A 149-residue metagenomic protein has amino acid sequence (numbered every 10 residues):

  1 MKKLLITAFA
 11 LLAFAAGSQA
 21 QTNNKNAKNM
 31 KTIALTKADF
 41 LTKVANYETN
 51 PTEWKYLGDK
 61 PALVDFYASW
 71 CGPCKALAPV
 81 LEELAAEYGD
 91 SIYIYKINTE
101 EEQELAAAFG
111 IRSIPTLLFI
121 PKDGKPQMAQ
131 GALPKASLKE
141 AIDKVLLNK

Functional and structural regions predicted by a protein language model:
M1-L41, K149: N-terminal targeting signals for export/organelle localization
L35, D39, A62-D65, A76 (+2 more regions): Extracytoplasmic/secreted proteins, especially bacterial periplasmic and envelope-associated proteins
T36-P61: A short beta-strand-turn-helix
D59-A62, D90-I92, K122: Loop/turn elements at helix/coil->beta-strand transitions in domains of secreted/extracellular proteins
D59-A62, F66-W70, S113: Short pre-active-site segment immediately N-terminal to redox-active cysteine/selenocysteine motifs in thiol-based
F66, L77, L81-A85, G89-Q103: Thiol-based oxidoreductase modules, predominantly thioredoxin-like and allied folds used for disulfide exchange
S69-A76, T116: C-type cytochrome heme c attachment motif
S113, L118-K149: Non-catalytic, surface beta->alpha helical segment in thiol-disulfide oxidoreductase systems
